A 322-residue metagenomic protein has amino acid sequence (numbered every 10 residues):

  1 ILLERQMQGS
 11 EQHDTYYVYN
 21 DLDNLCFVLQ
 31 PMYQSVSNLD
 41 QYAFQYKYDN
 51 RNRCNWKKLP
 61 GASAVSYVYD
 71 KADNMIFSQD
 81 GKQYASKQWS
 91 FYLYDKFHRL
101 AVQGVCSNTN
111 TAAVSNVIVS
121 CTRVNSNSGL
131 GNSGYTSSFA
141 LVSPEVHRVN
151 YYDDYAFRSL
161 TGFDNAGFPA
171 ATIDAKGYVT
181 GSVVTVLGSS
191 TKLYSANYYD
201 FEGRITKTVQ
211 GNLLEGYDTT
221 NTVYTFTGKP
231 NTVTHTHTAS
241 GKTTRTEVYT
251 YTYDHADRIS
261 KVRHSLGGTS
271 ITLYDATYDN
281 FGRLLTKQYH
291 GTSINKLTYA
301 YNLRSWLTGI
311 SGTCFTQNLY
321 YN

Functional and structural regions predicted by a protein language model:
I1-N322: Beta-strand elements of repeat-based all-beta scaffolds
